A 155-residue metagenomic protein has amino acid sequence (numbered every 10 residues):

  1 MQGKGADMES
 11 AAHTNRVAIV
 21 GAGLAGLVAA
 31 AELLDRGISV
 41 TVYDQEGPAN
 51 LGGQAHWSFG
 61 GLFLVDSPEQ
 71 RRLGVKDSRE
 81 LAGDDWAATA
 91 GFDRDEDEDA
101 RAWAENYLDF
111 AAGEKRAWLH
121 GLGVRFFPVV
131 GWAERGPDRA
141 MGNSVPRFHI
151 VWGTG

Functional and structural regions predicted by a protein language model:
M1-V17, D35-R36: Extreme N-terminal leader/targeting segments of oxidoreductases
M8, L27-E32, P128, I150-T154: Feature marks proteins synthesized as precursors that undergo proteolytic processing into two chains
N15-V42: N-terminal Rossmann-like FAD-binding beta1-loop-alpha1 element of flavoenzymes
D35-H56: Glycine-rich FAD pyrophosphate-binding loop
Q45-G47, Q54, D66, L108-G113: Active-site-adjacent structural elements in enzyme catalytic domains
G61-L108: Glycine-rich active-site loop/strand segments that organize a redox cofactor
A104-G155: Conserved redox-cofactor binding core of oxidoreductases
